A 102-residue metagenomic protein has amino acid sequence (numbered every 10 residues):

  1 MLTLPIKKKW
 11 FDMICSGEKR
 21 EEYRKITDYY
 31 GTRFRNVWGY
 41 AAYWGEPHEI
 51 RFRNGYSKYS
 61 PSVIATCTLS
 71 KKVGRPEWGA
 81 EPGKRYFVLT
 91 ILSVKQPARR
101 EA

Functional and structural regions predicted by a protein language model:
T3-A102: Structured alpha/beta reader/binder surfaces that contact nucleic acids or chromatin modification marks
